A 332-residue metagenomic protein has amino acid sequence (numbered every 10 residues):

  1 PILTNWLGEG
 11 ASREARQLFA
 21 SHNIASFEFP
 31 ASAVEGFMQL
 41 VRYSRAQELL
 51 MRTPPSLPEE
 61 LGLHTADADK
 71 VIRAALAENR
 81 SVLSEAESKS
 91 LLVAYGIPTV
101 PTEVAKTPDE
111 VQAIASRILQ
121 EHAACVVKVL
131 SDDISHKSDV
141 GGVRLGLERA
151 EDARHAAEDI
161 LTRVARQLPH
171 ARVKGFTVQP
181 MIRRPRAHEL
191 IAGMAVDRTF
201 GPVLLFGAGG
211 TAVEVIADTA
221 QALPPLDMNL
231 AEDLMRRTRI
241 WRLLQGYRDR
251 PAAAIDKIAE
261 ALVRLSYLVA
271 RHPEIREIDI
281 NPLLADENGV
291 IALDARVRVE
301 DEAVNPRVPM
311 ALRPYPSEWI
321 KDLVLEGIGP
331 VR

Functional and structural regions predicted by a protein language model:
P1-R332: ATP-dependent carboxylate/acyl-activation modules
